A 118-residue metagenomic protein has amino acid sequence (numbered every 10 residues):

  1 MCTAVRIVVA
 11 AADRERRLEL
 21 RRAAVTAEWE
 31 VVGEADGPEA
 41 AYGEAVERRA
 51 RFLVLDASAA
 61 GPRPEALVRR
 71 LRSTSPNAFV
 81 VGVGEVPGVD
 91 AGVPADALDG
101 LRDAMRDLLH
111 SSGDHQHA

Functional and structural regions predicted by a protein language model:
A4, P64, T74-V80: His-Asp phosphorelay/catalytic-motif detector in bacterial-type signaling
A4-E15, L20-A24, L53: Conserved acidic segment of CheY-like receiver
W29-D36: Short hydrophobic/Thr-rich beta-strand motif most characteristic of the beta2 strand and flanking loop of CheY-like
D36-A40, D99: Acidic phosphotransfer microenvironment of two-component signaling modules
P38, R51-S73: Conserved phosphotransfer microenvironments
R48: Active-site charged/polar residues at nucleotide-handling catalytic sites that mediate phosphoryl, nucleotidyl
R69, N77-P87: A short, hydrophobic beta-strand element within the central beta-sheet of small alpha/beta folds
A97-A118: Receiver (REC) domain switch/output surface
